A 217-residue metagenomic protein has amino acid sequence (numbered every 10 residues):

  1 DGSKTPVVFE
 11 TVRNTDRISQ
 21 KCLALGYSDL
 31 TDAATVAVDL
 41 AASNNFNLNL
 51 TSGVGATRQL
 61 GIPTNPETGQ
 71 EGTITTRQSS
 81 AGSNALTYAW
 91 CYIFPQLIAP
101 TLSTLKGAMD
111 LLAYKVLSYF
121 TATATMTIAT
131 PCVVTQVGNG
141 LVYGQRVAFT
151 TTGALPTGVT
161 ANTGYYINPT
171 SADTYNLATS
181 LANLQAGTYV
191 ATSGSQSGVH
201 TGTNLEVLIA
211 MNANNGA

Functional and structural regions predicted by a protein language model:
D1-D16, T157: Parallel beta-helix/beta-solenoid repeats that form elongated, surface-exposed shafts/blades used for receptor binding
E10-F94, G107, L117-T123, V142-A148 (+1 more regions): Exposed extracellular interaction/assembly regions and N-terminal maturation sites
A33, L105-M109, A129, N162: Solvent-exposed, conformationally flexible loop/turn segments
G61-I62, A99-S103: Beta-strand-rich interaction surfaces with strong enrichment in secreted/lumenal proteins
A89-I98, L177-A182: Short edge-strand/loop segments of extracellular domains
L102-G107, P169: Short proline/glycine- and polar residue-rich coil/turn motifs
L112-V116: Short loop/turn elements at secondary-structure junctions
Y119-V207, N212-A217: Small/polar beta-strand repeat architecture
